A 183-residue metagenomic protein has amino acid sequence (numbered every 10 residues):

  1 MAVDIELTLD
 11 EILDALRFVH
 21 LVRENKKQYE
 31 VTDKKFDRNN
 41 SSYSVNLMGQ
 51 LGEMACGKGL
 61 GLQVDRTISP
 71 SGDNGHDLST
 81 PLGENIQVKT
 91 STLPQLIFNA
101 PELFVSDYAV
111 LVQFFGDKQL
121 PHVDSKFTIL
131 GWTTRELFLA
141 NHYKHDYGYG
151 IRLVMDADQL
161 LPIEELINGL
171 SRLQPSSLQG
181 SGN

Functional and structural regions predicted by a protein language model:
M1-L82, K89-N183: Nucleic-acid endonuclease domains
